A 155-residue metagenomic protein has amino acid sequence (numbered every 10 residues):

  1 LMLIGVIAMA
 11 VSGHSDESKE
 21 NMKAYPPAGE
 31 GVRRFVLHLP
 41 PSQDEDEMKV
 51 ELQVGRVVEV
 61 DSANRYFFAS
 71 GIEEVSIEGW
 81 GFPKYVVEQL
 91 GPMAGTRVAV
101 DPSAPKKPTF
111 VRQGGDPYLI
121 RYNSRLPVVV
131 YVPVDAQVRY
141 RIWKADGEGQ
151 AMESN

Functional and structural regions predicted by a protein language model:
L1-A8: Bacterial N-terminal signal peptides
A10-S12: N-terminal signal peptide c-region/cleavage motif recognized by signal peptidases
H14-D61: N-terminal export/targeting and maturation segments
G29-G31, D44-D46, G79, Y122-S124 (+1 more regions): Solvent-exposed loop and beta-edge segments used for protein-protein assembly and interaction
H38-P40, Q53-G55, E88-L90, N123 (+2 more regions): A structural detector for beta-sheet-dominated domains
E45-G115: Mature extracytoplasmic domains of secretory-pathway proteins
R121-N155: C-terminal partner/receptor-binding element of secreted or periplasmic proteins
